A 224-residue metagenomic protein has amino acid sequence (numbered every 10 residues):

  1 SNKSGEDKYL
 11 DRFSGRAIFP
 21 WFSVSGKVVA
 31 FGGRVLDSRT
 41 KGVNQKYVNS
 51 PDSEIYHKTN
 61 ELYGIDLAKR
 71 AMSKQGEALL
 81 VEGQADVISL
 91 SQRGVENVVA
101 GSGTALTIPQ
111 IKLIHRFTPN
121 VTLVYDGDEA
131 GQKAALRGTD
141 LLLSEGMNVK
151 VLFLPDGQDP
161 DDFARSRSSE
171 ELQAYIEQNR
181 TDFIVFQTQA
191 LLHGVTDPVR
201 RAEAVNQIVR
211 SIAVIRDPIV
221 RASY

Functional and structural regions predicted by a protein language model:
S1-F117, V121, A134-A135: Phosphate-handling DNA/RNA-contact segment within nucleic-acid enzymes
W21-S23, G33, Y125, F153 (+1 more regions): Flexible glycine-/small-residue-rich
Q84, G103, D126-D128, L154-G157: Short, ordered loop/turn segments at secondary-structure junctions
G94, F117, E145, R167-S168: Short, structured coil segments at secondary-structure junctions
A105-T107, A130-Q132, G157-D161: Short gly/pro/ser/thr-enriched loop/turn and capping motifs at secondary-structure boundaries
I111-I114, D140-L142, E177-D182: Flexible glycine/proline-rich, aromatic-decorated loop/lid segments
V121, E129-V149, F153: Phosphate/diphosphate-binding loops
G146-S223: C-terminal or mid-to-C-terminal helical accessory/interaction module adjacent to the motor/catalytic core
